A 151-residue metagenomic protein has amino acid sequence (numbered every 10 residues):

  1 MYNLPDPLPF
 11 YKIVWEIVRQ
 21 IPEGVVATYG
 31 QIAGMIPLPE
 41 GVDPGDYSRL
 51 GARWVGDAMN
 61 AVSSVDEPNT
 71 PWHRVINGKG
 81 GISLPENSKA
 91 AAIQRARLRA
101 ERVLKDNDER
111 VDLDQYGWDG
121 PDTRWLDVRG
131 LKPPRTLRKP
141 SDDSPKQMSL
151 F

Functional and structural regions predicted by a protein language model:
M1-F151: Nucleic acid-binding interface residues in structured DNA/RNA-binding domains, emphasizing the DNA-engaging scaffolds
